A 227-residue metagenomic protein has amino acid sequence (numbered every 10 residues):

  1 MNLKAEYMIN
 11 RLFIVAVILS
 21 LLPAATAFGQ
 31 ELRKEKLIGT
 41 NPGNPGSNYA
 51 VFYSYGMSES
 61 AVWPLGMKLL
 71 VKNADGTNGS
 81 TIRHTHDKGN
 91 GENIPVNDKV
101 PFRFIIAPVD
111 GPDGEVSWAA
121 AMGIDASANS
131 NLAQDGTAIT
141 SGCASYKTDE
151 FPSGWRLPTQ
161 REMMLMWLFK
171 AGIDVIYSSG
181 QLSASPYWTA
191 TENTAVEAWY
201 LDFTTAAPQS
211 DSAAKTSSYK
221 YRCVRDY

Functional and structural regions predicted by a protein language model:
M1, V116-A121, W199-L201: Short conserved micro-motifs at the rims of enzyme active sites and ligand-binding pockets
N2-I14: Bacterial N-terminal signal peptides that target proteins for export
V15-A24: Bacterial N-terminal signal peptides
L22, T148-E150, Q181: Generic structural signal for beta-strand residues in well-ordered domains
A24-A25, D174: A short hydrophobic/aromatic micro-motif that marks alpha-helical segments and, especially, helix-coil
F28-F151, K215-Y227: Short, compositionally biased
G154, Q160-Y227: C-terminal, surface-exposed recognition/capping segments
